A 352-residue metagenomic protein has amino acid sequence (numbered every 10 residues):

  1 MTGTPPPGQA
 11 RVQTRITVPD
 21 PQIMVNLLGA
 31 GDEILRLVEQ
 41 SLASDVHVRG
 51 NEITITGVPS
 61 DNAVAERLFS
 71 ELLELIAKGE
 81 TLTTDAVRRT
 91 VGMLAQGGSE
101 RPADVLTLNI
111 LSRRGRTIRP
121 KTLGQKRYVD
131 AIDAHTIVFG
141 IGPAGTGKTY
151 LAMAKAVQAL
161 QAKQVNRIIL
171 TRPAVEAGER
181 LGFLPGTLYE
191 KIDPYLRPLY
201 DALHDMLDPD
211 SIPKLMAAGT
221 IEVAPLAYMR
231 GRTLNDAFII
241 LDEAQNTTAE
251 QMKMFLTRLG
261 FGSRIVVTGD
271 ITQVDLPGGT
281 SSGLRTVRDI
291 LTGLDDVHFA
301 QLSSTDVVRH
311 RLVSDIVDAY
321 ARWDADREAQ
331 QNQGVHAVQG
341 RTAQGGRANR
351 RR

Functional and structural regions predicted by a protein language model:
T2-G3: N-terminal intrinsically disordered, cationic/polar leader segments that include organellar targeting peptides
P7-N26: Short glycine-/aliphatic-rich beta-strand segments at the starts of folded cytosolic domains
I23-Q40: Short amphipathic alpha-helix segments
Q40-L42, R49: N-terminal assembly/transducer modules of large multi-domain enzymes, emphasizing dimerization/partner-binding
H47-V105: Interdomain "pre-motor" coupling segment immediately N-terminal to P-loop NTPase/helicase cores
E52, R114-Q125, A134-L241, Q245-R352: Conserved helicase motor core of SF1/SF2 NTP-dependent helicases
V105-T117: Conserved adenine-nucleotide phosphate-binding loops and their immediately adjacent elements
